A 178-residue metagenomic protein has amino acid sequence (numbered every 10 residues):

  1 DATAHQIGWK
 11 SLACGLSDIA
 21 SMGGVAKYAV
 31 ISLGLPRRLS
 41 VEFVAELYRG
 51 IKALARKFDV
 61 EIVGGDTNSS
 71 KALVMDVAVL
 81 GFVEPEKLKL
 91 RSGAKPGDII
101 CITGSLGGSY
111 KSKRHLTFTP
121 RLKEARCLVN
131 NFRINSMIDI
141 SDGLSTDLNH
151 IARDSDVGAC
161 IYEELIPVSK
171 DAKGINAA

Functional and structural regions predicted by a protein language model:
D1-M22: Active-site cofactor/substrate anionic-group-binding motifs, chiefly glycine- and Lys/Arg-rich phosphate-binding loops
A2-I7, R114-F118, N135-S136: Short pre-catalytic strand/loop immediately N-terminal to key active-site residues, enriched for Gly-Thr
A2-T3, P36-V63, K71-L73, N130 (+2 more regions): Glycine-/charge-enriched secondary-structure boundary and capping motifs
G8, L12, V44, G93 (+1 more regions): Short, conserved glycine- and acidic-residue-centered signature motifs in active-site or ligand-binding loops
S11, K113, G174-I175: Stable alpha-helical structural segments in soluble proteins, enriched in small hydrophobic residues
G23, D139: Conserved G/P- and acidic residue-centered "switch" motifs that form tight phosphate/ATP-binding loops in soluble
V25-Y110: Glycine-rich anion-binding loops of enzyme active sites
G108-A125, V129: Short, compositionally biased
